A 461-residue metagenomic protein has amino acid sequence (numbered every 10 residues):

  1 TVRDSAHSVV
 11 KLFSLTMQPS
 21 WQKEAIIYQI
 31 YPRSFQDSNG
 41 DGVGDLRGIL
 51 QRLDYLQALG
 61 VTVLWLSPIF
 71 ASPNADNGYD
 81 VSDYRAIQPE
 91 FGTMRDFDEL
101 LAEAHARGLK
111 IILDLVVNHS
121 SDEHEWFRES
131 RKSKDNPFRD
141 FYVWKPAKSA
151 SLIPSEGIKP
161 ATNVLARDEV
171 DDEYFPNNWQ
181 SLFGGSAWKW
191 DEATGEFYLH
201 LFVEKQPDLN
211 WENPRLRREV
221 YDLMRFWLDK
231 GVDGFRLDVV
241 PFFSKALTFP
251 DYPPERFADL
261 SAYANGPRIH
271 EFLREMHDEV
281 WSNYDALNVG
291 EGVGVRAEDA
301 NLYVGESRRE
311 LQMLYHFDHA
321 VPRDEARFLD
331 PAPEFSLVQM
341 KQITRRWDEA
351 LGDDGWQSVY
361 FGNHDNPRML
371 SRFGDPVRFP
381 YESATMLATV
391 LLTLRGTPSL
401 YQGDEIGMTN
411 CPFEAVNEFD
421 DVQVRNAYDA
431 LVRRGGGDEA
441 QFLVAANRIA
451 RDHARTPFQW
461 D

Functional and structural regions predicted by a protein language model:
A6, F13-D461: Active-site and adjacent substrate-binding regions of carbohydrate-active enzymes
